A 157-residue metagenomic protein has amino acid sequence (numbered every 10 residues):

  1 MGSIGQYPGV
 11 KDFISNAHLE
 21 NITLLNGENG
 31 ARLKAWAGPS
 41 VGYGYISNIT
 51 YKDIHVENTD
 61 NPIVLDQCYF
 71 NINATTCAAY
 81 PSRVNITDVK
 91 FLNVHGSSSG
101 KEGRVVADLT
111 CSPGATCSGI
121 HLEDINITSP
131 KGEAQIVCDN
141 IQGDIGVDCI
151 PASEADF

Functional and structural regions predicted by a protein language model:
M1-F157: Extracellular/periplasmic carbohydrate-active domains that bind, remodel, or depolymerize complex polysaccharides
